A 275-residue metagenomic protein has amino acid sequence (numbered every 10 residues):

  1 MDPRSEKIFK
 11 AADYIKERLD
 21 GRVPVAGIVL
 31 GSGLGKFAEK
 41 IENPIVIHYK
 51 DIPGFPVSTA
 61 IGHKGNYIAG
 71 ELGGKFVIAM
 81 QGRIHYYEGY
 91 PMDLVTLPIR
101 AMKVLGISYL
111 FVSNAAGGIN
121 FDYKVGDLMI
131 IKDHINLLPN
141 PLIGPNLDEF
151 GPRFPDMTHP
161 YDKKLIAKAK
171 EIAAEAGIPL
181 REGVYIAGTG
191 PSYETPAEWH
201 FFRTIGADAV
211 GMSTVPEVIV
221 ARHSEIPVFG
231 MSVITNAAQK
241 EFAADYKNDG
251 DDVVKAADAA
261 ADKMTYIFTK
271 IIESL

Functional and structural regions predicted by a protein language model:
M1-M157: Metabolite-binding pocket within alpha/beta catalytic cores that recognizes anionic/polar moieties
Y14, R18, K164, K168-P179 (+1 more regions): Generic non-transmembrane alpha-helical segments
K103-V104, R203, R222: Non-catalytic positions within long, well-ordered alpha-helices that form the structural scaffold/packing of enzyme
S108-Y109, D208, P227: Short acidic/polar active-site loop segments enriched in Thr and Asp
L147-I186: Metal-dependent peptidase/peptidase-like ectodomains
I172-D208, L275: Active-site/ligand-binding-proximal alpha/beta "capping" segment
M212-D251: Zn-dependent metallopeptidase/amidohydrolase metal-coordination segment
Q239-L275: His/Asp/Glu-rich mid-to-C-terminal helical/loop segments that flank catalytic regions of hydrolases
